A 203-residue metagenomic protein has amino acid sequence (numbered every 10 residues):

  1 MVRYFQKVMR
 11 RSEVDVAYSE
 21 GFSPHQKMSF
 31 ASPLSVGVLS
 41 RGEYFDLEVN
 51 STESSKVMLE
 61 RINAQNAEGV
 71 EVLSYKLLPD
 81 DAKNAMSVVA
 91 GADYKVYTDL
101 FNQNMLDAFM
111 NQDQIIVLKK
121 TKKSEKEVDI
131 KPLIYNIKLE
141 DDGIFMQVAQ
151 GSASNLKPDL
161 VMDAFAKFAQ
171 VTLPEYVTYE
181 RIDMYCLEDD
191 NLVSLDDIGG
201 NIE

Functional and structural regions predicted by a protein language model:
A17-V49, P79: Short, charge-patterned binding micro-sites
L34-V38, A82-V88, I134-E140: Short, flexible, solvent-exposed loop/turn segments with mixed acidic/basic and small polar residues
R41-V96: Ordered, amphipathic secondary-structure segments that act as subunit-interaction surfaces in large macromolecular
N50-S55, L100-Q103, G151: Helix N-cap motif at beta-to-alpha junctions
V57-N66, M105-Q114, V161-M162: Short amphipathic alpha-helices in soluble, non-transmembrane regions that often serve as interface/regulatory elements
N111-E203: Core RNA-modification/binding signature centered on pseudouridine synthases
